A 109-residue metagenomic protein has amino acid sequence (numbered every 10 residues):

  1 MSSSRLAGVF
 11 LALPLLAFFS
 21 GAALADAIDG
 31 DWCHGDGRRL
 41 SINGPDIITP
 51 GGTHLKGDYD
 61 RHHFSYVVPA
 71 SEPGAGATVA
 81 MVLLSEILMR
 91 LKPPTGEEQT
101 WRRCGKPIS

Functional and structural regions predicted by a protein language model:
M1-S4: N-terminal secretory signal peptides that target proteins for export/translocation
V9-F18: Bacterial N-terminal signal peptides
S20-A25: Sec/Tat signal peptide C-region and signal peptidase I cleavage site
D26-R38: Tryptophan-anchored aromatic micro-motifs
G37-R38, I48-T49, S65-S109: Beta-sheet ligand-binding and adhesion/scaffold domains
S41: Short aromatic/basic micro-patch
H54-R61, W101-C104: Short, surface-exposed loop motifs enriched in S/T, G, D/E and P with embedded aromatic residues
